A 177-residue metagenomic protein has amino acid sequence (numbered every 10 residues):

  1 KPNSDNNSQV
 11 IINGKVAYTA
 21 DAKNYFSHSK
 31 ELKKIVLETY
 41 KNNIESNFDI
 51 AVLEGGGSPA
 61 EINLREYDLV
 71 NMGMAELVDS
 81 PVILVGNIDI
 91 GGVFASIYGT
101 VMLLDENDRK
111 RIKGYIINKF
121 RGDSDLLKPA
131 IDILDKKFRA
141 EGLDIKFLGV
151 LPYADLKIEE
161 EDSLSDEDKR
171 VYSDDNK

Functional and structural regions predicted by a protein language model:
K1-K177: Flexible phosphate-sensing "switch/lid" loops adjacent to ATP/NTP-binding sites across phosphate-transfer
